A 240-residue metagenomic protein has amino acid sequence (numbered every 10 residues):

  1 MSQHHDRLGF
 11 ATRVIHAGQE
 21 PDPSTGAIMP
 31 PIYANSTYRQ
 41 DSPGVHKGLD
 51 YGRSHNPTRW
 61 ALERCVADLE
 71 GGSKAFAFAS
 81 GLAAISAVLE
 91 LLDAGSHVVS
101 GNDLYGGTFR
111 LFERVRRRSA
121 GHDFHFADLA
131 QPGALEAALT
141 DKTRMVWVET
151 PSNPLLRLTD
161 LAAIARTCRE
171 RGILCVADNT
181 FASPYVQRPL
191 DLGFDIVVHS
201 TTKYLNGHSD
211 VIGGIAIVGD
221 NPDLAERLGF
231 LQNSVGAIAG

Functional and structural regions predicted by a protein language model:
S2-H4, A75-G240: Conserved PLP-enzyme active-site core in the AAT-like
S2-N56, L62-C65: N-terminal "arm"/small-domain region of PLP-dependent enzymes with the aminotransferase-like
T37-S86, L91, G107-V115: Conserved N-terminal alpha-helix of the aminotransferase class I/II PLP-enzyme fold
